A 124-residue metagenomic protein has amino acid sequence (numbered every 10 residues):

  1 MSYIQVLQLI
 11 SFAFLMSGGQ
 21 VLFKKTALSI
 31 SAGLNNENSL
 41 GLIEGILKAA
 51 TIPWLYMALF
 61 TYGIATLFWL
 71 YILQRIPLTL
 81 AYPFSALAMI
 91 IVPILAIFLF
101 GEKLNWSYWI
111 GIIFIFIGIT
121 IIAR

Functional and structural regions predicted by a protein language model:
M1-R124: Polytopic alpha-helical membrane proteins, predominantly small-molecule transporters/carriers
